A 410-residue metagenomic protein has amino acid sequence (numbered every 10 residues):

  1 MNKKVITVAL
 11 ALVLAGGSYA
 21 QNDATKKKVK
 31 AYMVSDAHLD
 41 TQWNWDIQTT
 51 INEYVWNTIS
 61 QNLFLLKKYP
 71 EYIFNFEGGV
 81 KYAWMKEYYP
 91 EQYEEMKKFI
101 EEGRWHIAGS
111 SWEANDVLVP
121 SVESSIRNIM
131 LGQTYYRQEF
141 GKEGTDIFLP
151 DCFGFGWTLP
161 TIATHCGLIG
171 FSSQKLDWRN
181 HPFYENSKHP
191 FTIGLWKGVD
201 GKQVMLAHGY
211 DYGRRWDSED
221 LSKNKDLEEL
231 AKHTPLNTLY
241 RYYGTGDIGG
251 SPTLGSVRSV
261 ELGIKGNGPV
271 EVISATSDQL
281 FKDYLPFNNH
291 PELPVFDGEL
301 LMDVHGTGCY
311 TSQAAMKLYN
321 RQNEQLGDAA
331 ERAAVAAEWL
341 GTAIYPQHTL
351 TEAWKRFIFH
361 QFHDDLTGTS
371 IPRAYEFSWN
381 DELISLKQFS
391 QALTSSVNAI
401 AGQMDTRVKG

Functional and structural regions predicted by a protein language model:
M1-V5, Q21: Short, Lys/Arg-enriched, disordered terminal segments
K4-L14: Sec-dependent N-terminal signal peptides
A15-A20: C-terminal segment of classical bacterial N-terminal signal peptides
Q21-G410: Catalytic-domain carbohydrate-binding cleft regions of carbohydrate-active enzymes
